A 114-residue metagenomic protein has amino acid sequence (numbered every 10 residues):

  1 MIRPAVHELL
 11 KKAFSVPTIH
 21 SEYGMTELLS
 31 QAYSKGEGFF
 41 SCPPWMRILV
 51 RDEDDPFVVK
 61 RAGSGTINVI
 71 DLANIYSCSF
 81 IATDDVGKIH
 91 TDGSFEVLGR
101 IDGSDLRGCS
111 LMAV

Functional and structural regions predicted by a protein language model:
M1-V114: Active-site glycine/GP-rich loop and adjacent strand/helix microenvironment that borders small-molecule binding pockets
